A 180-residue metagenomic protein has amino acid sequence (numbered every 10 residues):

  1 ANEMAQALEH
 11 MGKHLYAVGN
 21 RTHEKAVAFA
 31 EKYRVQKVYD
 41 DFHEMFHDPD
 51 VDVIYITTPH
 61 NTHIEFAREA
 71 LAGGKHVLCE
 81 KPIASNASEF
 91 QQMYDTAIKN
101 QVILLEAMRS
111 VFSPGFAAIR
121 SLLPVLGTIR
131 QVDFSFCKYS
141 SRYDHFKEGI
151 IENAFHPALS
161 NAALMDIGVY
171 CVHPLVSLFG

Functional and structural regions predicted by a protein language model:
A1-Y33: N-terminal Rossmann-like dinucleotide-binding module
M4, Q36-T96: Beta-loop-alpha module in the N-terminal Rossmann-like domain of NAD(P)-dependent dehydrogenases, especially those
H10-G12, Y33, D48-P49, S113 (+1 more regions): Acidic-histidine catalytic/liganding microenvironments
K13-A17, D52-I54, L104, N161-A162: Short active-site oxyanion
Q91-R109, T128-V132: Rossmann-fold dehydrogenase core element
S110-G180: Predominantly a Rossmann-like dinucleotide-binding segment in NAD(P)-dependent oxidoreductases
